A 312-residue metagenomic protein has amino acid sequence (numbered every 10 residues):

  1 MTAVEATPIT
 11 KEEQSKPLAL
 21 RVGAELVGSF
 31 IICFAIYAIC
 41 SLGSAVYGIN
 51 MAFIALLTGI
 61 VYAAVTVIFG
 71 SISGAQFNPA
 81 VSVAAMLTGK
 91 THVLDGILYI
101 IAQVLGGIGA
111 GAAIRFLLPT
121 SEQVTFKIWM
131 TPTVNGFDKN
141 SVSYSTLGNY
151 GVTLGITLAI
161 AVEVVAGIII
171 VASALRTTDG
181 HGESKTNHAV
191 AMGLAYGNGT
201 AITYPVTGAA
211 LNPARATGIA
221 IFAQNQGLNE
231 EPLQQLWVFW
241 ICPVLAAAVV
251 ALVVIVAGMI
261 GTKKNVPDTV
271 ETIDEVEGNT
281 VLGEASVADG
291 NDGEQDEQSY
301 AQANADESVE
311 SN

Functional and structural regions predicted by a protein language model:
M1-N312: Membrane-interface helix-loop junctions and terminal tails of multi-pass membrane proteins
